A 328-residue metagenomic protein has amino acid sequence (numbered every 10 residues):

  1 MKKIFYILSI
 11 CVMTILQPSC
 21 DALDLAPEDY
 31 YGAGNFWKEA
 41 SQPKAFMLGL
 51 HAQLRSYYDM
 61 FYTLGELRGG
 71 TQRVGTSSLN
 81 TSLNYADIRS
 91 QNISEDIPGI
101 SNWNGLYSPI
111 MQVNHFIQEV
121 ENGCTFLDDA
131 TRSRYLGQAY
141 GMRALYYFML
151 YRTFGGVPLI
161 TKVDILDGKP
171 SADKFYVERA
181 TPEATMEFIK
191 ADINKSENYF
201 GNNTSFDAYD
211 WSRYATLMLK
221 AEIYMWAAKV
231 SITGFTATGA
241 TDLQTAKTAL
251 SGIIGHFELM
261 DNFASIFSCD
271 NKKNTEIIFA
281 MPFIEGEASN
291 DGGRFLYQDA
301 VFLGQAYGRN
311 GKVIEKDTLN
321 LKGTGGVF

Functional and structural regions predicted by a protein language model:
K2-S9: Sec-dependent signal peptide recognition, specifically the positively charged N-region followed immediately by
L16-S19: C-terminal motif of bacterial Sec signal peptides marking the signal peptidase cleavage site
D21-S82, V157, T161, M186 (+2 more regions): An aromatic- and glycine-enriched ligand-binding surface/loop that stacks and positions planar moieties
K44-Y57, N80-F154, F175-E187, D192-A208: Conserved, well-structured interaction surfaces
T153, G168, V230: Flexible, glycine-rich phosphate/dinucleotide-binding loops and adjacent beta-alpha linkers at cofactor/substrate
I165-K174: Aromatic- and acidic-residue-enriched carbohydrate-binding clefts of CAZyme catalytic domains
